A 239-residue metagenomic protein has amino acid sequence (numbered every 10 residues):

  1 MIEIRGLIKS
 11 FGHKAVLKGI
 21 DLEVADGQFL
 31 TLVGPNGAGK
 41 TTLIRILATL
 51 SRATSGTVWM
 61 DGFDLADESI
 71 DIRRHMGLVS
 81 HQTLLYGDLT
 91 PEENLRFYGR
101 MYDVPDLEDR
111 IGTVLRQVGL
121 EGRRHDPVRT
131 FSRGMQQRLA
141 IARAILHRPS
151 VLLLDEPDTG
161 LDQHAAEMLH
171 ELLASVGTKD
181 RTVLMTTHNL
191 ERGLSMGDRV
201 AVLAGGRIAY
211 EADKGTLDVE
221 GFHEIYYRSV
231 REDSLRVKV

Functional and structural regions predicted by a protein language model:
V33-P35: The feature captures the beta-strand-to-loop junction immediately N-terminal to the Walker
A48: Helix-to-loop junction immediately C-terminal to a conserved catalytic motif
G56-D64, I72, Y210: Conserved ABC transporter NBD signature motif
R96, R100-R123: Conserved ABC ATPase "signature" region
R148: Conserved catalytic motifs of ABC-family nucleotide-binding domains
L152-D155: Catalytic Walker B motif of ABC-type/P-loop ATPase nucleotide-binding domains
Q163-A165: Helix N-cap at the start of a conserved alpha-helix in ABC-type nucleotide-binding domains
